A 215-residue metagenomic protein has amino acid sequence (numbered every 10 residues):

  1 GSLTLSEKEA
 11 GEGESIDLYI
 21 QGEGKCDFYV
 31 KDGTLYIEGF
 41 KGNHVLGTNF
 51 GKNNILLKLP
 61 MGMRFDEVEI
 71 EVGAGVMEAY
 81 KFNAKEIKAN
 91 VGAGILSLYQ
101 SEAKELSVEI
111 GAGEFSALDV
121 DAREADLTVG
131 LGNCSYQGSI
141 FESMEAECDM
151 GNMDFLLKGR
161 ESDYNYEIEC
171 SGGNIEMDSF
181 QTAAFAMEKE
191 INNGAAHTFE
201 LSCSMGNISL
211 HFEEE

Functional and structural regions predicted by a protein language model:
G1-F40, F50, N54-E71, V76-F82 (+3 more regions): Short linear S-[DN]-x-LW-Φ motif typified by the pepsin-like aspartic protease active-site region
E9, T34-Y36, Y99-Q100, E105-S107 (+1 more regions): Short, surface-exposed interaction patches in beta-rich subdomains that mediate adhesion/assembly near membranes
L18, Y29, N43, G47 (+7 more regions): Compositionally biased, low-complexity repeat tracts
C26, L46, L59, M144 (+1 more regions): Beta-strand-rich interaction surfaces with strong enrichment in secreted/lumenal proteins
N43-G51, A183-E190: An anionic, turn-rich surface loop/hairpin at beta-sheet edges that serves as a generic interaction/coordination patch
N54-L57, V76-M77, I95-L96, E114-F115 (+2 more regions): A generic local structural motif
V68-L118: Right-handed parallel beta-helix
